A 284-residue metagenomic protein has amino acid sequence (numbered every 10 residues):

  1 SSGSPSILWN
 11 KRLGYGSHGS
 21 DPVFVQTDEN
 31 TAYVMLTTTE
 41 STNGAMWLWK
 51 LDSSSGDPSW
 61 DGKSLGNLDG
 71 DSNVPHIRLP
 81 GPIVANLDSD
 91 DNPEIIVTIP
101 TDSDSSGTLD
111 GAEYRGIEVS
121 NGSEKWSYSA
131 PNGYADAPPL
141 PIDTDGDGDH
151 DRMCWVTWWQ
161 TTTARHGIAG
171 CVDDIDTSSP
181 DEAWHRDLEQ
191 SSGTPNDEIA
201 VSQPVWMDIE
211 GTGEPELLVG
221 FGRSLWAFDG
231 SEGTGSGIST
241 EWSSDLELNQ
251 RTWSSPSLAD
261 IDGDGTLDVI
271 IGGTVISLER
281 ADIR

Functional and structural regions predicted by a protein language model:
S1-R284: Extracytoplasmic/lumenal domain signature
